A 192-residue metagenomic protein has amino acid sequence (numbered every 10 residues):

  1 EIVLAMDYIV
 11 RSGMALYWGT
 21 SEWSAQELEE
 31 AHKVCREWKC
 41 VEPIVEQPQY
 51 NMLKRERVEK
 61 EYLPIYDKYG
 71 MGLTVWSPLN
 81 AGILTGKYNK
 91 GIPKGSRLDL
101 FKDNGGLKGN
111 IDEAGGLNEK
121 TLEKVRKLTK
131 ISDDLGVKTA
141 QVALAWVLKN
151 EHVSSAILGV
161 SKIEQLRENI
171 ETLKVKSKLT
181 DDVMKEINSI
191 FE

Functional and structural regions predicted by a protein language model:
E1-E192: Beta/alpha (TIM)-barrel catalytic core signal, keyed to glycine-rich beta->alpha loops juxtaposed to Asp/Glu that bind
